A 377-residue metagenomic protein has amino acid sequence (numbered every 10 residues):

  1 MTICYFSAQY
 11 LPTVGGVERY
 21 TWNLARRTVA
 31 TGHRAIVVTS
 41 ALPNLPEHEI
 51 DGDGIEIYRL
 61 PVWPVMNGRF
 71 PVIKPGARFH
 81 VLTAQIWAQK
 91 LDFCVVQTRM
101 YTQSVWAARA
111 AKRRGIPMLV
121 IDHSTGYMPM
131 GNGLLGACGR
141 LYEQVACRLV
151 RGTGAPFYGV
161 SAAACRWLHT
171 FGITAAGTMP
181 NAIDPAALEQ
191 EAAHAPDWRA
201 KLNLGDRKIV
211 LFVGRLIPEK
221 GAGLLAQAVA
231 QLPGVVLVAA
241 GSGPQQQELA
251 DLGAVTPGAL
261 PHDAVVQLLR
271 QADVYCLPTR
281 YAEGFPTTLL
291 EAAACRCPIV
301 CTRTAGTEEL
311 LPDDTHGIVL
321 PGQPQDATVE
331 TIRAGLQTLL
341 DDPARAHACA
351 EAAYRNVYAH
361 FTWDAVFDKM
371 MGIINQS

Functional and structural regions predicted by a protein language model:
R19, K208-Q231, P244-Q247: A conserved mid-protein helix/loop that constitutes part of the nucleotide-sugar donor-binding site
A41, A163, A182: Carbohydrate-associated surface elements
P61-C94, T98-R109, R113, R140-L149: An amphipathic, basic-hydrophobic alpha-helix
P117, G126-L149: Nucleotide-sugar donor phosphate/pyrophosphate-binding loop at the beta->alpha transition of glycosyltransferases
E189-L204: A short helix/loop element that forms part of the nucleotide-sugar donor recognition site in Leloir-type
Q247, D263, E308-Q337: Change "using UDP/GDP/dTDP sugars" to "using nucleotide sugars
R270-G284, C297: Acidic donor-binding loop of glycosyltransferase active sites
L289, P298-C301: Short hydrophobic beta-strand element within catalytic cores of glycosyltransferases and related nucleotide-activated
